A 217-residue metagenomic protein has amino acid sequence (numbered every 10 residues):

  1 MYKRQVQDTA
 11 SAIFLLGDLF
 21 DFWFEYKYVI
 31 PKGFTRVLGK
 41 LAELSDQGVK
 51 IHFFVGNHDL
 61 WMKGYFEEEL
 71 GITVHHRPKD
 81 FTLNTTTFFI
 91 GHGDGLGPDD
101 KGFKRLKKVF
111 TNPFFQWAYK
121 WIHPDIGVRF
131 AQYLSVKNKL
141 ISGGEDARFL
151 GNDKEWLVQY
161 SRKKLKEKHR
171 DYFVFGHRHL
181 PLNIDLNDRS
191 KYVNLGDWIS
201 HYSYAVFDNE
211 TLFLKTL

Functional and structural regions predicted by a protein language model:
K3-L83, S200: Core catalytic region of metal-dependent phosphoesterases/phosphodiesterases, especially metallo-beta-lactamase-like
A12, T86-F88, Y172: Structural motif
L15, F54, G91, V174 (+1 more regions): Short glycine/serine/threonine-biased micro-segments
N57, P78, T87, H92-G95: Short, flexible active-site-adjacent loop segments at beta-strand->alpha-helix junctions, enriched in small/polar
L60-G64, I90-G91, G97-D100: Short, well-ordered, mixed-charge alpha-helical segments that flank or form enzyme active sites
G71-H76, D94, D100-L106, D153-K215: Conserved beta-sheet core of the metallophosphoesterase superfamily
F81-F89, L186-K191: Beta-strand-turn-beta hairpins that frame and shape the catalytic cleft of phosphate-ester-processing enzymes
G93-W156: Active-site-proximal loop/helix segment associated with metal-binding centers of metalloenzymes
